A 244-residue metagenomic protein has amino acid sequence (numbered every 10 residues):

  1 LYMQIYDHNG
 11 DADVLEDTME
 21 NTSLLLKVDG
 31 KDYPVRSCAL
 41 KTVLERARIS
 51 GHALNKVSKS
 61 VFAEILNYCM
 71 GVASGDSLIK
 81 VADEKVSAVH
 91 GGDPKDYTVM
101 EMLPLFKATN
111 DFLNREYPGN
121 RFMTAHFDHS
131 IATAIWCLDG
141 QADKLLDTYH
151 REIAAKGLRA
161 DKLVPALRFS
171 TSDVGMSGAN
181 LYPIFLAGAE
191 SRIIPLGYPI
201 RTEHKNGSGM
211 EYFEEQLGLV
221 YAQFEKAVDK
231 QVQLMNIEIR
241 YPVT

Functional and structural regions predicted by a protein language model:
L1-A108, Y117: Feature for intrinsically disordered/low-complexity regulatory segments and propeptides
H90, Y97-T244: Intrinsic disorder/low-complexity polar-acidic segments
